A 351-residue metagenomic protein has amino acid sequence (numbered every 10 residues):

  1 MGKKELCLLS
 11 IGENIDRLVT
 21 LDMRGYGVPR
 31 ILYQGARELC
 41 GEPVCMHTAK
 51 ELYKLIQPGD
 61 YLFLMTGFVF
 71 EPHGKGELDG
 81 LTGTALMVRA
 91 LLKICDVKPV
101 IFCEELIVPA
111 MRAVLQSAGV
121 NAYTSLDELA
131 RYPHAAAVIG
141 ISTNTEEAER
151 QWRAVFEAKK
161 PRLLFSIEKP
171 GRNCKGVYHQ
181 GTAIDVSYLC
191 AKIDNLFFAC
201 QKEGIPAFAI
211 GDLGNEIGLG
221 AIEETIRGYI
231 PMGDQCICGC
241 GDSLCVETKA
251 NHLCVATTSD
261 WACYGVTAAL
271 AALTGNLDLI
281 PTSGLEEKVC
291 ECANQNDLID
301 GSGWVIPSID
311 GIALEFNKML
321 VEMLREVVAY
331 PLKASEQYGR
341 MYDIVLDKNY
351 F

Functional and structural regions predicted by a protein language model:
M1-Y61: Positively charged, low-complexity intrinsically disordered leader regions
G67-F70, K169-R172, L213: Short glycine-rich anion-binding loops that position phosphate/pyrophosphate groups of nucleotides and phosphorylated
H73-E77, C174-S187: Glycine/threonine-rich flexible loop motifs
E77-D96: Histidine-anchored nucleotide/phosphate-binding helix
C95-V97, Q201-F208: A short helix->loop->beta-strand "cap" motif at the edges of active sites that frequently abuts
K98-L106: Short internal beta-strands
L115-Q151: A glycine-rich helix N-cap at a beta->alpha junction
L213-F351: C-terminal functional extensions of proteins
